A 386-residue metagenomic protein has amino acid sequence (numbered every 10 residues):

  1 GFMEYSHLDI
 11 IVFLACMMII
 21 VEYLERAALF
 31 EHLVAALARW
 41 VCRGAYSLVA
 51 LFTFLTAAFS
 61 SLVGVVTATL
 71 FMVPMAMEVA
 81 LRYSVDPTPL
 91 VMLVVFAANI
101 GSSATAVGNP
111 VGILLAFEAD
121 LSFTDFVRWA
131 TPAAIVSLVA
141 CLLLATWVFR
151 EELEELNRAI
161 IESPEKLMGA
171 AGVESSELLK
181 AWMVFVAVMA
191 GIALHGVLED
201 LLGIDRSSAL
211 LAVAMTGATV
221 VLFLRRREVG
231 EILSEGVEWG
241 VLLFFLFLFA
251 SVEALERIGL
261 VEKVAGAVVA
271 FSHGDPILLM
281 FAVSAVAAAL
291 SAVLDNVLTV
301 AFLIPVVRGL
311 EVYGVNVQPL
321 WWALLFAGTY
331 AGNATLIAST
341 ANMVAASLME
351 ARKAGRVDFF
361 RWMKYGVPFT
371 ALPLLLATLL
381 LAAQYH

Functional and structural regions predicted by a protein language model:
G1-R26, T131-L138, L142-G266, R361-H386: Hydrophobic transmembrane alpha-helices of multi-pass small-molecule transporters
G1-V85, G240-Y313, V317: Membrane-embedded alpha-helical segments and adjacent helix-loop junctions characteristic of multi-pass solute
T53, P74, V94-V95, A130 (+4 more regions): Residue-level recognition of transmembrane alpha-helices in multi-pass small-molecule transporters/permeases
V65-M72, M92-L93, A104, V300 (+2 more regions): Hydrophobic alpha-helical membrane segments of integral membrane proteins
F71-P87, T124-P132, E151-L156, K180-I192 (+3 more regions): Hydrophobic alpha-helical transmembrane segments
V79-E174, V315-V317, W321, V344-L376: Membrane-core helix-loop-helix motifs of multi-pass transport proteins
V127-S137, L278-H386: C-terminal transmembrane helix pair
